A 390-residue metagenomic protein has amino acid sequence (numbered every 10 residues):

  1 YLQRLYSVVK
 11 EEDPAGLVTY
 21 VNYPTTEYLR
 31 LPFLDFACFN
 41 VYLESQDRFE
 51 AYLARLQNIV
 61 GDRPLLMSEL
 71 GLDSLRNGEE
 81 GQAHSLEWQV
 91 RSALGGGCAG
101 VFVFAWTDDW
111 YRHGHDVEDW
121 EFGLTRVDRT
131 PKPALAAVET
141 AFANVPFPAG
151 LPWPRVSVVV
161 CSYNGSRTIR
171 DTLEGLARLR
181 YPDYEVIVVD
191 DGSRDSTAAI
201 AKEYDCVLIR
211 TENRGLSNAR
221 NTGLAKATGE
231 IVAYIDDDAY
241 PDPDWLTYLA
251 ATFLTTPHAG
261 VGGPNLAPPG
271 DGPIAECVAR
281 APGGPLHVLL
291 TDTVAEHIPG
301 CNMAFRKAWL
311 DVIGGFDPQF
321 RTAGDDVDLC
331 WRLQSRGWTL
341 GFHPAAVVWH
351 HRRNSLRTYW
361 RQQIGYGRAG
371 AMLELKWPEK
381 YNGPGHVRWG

Functional and structural regions predicted by a protein language model:
L2-L94, T125: Extracellular glycoside hydrolase catalytic/binding regions
F104-P152: Aromatic-rich peripheral "rim/lid" segments of glycoside hydrolase catalytic domains that contact and position glycan
A105, L340-G390: Active-site-adjacent helix/loop segment of glycosyltransferases that harbors family-specific signature motifs
E174-D183: Short, acidic, metal-binding catalytic loop of nucleotide-sugar glycosyltransferases
G175, D190-A199, A239: A conserved acidic beta->alpha catalytic loop
T211-A227, L289, T293, C301: Glycine-rich, basic loop-to-helix element that forms the pyrophosphate-binding segment of sugar-nucleotide handling
V232: Short aromatic/hydrophobic "clamp" motif used to bind/position activated sugar donors
D244-A275, T339, H351: Conserved donor NDP-sugar-binding/catalytic core segment of glycosyltransferases
